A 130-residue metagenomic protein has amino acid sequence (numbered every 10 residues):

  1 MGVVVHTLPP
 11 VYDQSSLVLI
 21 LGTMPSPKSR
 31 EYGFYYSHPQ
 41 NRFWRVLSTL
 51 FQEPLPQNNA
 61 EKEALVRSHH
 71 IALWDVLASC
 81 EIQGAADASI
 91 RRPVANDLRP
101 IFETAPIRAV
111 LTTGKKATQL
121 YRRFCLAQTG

Functional and structural regions predicted by a protein language model:
M1-D13, C80-G130: Glycine/proline-rich loop-helix segments at beta-alpha junctions forming the active-site rim of enzyme cores
Q14-S16, R67-H69, P106: Residue-level preference for short coil/turn positions at secondary-structure junctions
L17-T23: Short, hydrophobic/glycine-enriched beta-strand segments
L21, D75, T112-K115: Short His-Asn-centered micro-motif
L21, Q57-L65, Y121-F124, Q128: Intrinsically disordered, low-complexity boundary segments flanking structured domains
K28-I90: Short, surface-exposed acidic-centric catalytic microdomains
